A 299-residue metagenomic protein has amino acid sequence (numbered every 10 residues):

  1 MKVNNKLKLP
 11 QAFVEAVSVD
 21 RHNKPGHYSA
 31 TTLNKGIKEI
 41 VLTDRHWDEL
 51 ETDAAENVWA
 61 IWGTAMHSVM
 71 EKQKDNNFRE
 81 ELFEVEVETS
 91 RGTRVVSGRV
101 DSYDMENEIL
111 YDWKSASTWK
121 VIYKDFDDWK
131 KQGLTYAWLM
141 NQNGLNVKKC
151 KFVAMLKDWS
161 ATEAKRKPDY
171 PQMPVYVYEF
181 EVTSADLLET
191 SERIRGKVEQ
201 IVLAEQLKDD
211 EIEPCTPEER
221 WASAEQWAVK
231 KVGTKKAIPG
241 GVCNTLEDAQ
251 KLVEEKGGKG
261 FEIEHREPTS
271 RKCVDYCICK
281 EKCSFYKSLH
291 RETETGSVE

Functional and structural regions predicted by a protein language model:
M1-I109, S117-Y123, D127, N141 (+4 more regions): Metal-dependent nuclease catalytic cores that hydrolyze phosphodiester bonds in DNA/RNA, characterized by
N4-N5, L139-E299: Metal-dependent nuclease catalytic regions and adjoining charged, substrate-binding loops involved in nucleic-acid end
D44, K114, K287: Short, flexible helix/strand-to-coil boundary loops that buttress conserved ligand/catalytic motifs in alpha/beta
V100, L134, D275: Residue-level detector of short, conserved catalytic/binding motifs and their immediate flanks
D101, D112, Q132: Acidic active-site catalytic centers that drive phospho-/nucleotidyl reactions and related ester hydrolyses
D112-S115, A154: Residue-level recognition of conserved beta-strand positions in structured domain cores
D128-L139: Short, charged, amphipathic alpha-helix that recurs within catalytic cores of restriction-modification and other
